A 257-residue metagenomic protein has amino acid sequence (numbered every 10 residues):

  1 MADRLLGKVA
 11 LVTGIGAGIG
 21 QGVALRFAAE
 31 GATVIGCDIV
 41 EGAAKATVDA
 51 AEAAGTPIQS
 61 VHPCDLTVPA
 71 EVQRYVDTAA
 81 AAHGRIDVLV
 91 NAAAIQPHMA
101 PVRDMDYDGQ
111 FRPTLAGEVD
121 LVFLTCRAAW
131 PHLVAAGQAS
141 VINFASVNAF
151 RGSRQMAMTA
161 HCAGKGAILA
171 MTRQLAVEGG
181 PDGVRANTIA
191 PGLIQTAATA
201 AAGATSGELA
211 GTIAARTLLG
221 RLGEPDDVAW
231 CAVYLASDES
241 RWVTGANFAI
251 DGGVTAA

Functional and structural regions predicted by a protein language model:
A2, Q96, A100, A232-V233 (+1 more regions): Short C-terminal tail/terminal secondary-structure segment of NAD(P)H-dependent dehydrogenase/reductase domains
D3-I35: Canonical Rossmann dinucleotide-binding motif of NAD(H)/NADP(H)-dependent dehydrogenases/reductases, specifically
Q73, I95-R112, R154-A160, A200-A204: Conserved mid-core segment of classical short-chain dehydrogenase/reductases
D106-L124, I142, I168, L219: Catalytic Tyr-X3-Lys loop
G117-A135, A149, A176-V177, P181 (+1 more regions): Amphipathic alpha-helical dimer-interface segment in Rossmann-like NAD(P)H-dependent oxidoreductases
Q138, G180, R185, V243-G245: Short, small/polar-rich loop/turn modules that mediate ligand/substrate recognition or access, typified
I142-A167, T172-P181, L193: Catalytic loop of short-chain dehydrogenase/reductase
V177, T188, G211-E239, V243 (+1 more regions): C-terminal helical subdomain
